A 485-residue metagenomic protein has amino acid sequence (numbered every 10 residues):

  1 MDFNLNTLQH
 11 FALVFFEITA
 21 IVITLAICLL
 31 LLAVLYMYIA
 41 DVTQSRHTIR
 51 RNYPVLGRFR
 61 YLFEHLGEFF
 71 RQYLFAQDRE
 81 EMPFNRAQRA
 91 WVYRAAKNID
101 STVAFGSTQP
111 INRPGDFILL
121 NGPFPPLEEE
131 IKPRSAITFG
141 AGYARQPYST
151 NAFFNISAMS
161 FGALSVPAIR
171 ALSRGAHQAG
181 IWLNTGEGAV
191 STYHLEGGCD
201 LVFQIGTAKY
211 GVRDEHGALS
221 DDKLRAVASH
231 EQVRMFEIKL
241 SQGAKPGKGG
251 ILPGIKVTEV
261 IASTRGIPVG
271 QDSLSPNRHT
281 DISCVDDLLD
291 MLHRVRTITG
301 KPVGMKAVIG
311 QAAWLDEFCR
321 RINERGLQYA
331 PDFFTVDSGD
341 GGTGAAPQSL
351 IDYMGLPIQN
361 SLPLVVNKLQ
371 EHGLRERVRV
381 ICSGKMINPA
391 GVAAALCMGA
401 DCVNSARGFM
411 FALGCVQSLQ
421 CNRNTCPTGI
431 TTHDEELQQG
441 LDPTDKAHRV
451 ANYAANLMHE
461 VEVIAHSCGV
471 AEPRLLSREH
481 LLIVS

Functional and structural regions predicted by a protein language model:
D2-W182, G188-G198, F203-A244, P253 (+1 more regions): Conserved, well-structured core domains of diverse proteins
V166, R170, A179, H230-V233 (+1 more regions): Internal alpha/beta core interface subdomains
G186-G188, K301-K306, P331, R375 (+1 more regions): Flexible, glycine/charged-enriched surface loops at secondary-structure junctions
F203, K209-G211, G254-S283, G344-Q359 (+1 more regions): Glycine-rich tight-turn/loop motif centered on a GG-T
R213-L240, P357, N367, V378 (+7 more regions): Phosphate/diphosphate-binding loops
H230-R265, L419-E436, V461: Mobile "lid/hinge" segments at catalytic clefts and subdomain interfaces of large enzymes
L274-Q438: Glycine-rich phosphate/ribose-binding loops and adjacent secondary-structure elements that form binding surfaces
C415-R478: Active-site or pore-adjacent capping/gating segments
